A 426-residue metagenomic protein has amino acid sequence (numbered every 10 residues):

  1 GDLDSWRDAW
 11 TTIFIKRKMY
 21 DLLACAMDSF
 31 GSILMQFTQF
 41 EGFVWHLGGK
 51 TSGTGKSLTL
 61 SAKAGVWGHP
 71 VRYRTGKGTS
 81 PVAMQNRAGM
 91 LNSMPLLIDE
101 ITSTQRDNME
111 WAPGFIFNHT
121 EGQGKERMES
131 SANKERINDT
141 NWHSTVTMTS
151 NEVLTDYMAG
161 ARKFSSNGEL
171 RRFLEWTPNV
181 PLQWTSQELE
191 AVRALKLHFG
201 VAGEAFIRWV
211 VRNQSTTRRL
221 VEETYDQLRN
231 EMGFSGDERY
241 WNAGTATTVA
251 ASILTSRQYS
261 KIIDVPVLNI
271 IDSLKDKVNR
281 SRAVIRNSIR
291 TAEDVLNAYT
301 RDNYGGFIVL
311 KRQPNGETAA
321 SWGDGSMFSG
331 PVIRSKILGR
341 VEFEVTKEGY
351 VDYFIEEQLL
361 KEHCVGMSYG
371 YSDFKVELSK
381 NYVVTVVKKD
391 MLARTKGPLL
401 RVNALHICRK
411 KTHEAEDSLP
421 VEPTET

Functional and structural regions predicted by a protein language model:
G1-R72, T245: P-loop NTPase catalytic core of nucleic-acid-dependent motor ATPases
I15-L23, G48-S52, A83-R87, T102-Q105 (+2 more regions): Alpha-helix N-cap/helix-initiation motif
Q39-K56, L60, M128-N141, F164-S165 (+1 more regions): Short, glycine/acidic-rich hinge or "gate" loops at secondary-structure transitions that mediate conformational
F40-V44, P70-G76, G124-S130, L154-A159 (+2 more regions): Acidic/polar loop patches that form or flank catalytic/metal-binding clefts of enzymes that bind anionic ligands
V44, V71-R72, V146, F173-E175: Conserved beta-strand scaffold positions in the cores of enzyme catalytic domains, especially in NTP/NDP-utilizing
H46, L58-M109: AAA+/P-loop NTPase substrate/partner-engagement loops
A88, M94-P95, T104-D107, W111-Q123 (+3 more regions): Extended alpha-helical interface modules used as scaffolds for assembling large macromolecular complexes
